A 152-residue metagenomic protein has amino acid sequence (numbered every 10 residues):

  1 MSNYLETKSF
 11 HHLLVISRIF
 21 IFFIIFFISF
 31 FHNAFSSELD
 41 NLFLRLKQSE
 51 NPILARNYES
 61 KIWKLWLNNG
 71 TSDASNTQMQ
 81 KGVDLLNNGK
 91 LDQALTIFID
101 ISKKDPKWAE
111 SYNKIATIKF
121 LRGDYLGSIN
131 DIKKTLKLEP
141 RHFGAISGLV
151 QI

Functional and structural regions predicted by a protein language model:
I101, K134-T135: Canonical positions in the second alpha-helix
